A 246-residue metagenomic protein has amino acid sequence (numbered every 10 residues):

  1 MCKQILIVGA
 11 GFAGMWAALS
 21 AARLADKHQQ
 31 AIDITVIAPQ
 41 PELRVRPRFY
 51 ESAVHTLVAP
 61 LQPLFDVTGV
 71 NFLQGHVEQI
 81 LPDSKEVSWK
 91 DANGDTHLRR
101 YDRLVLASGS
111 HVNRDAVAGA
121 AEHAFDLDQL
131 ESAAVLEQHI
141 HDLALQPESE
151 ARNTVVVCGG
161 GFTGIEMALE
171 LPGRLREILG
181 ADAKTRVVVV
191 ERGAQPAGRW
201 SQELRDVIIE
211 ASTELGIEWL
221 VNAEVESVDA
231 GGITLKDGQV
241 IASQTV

Functional and structural regions predicted by a protein language model:
M1-Q74, V156, E166-R199: Beta1-alpha1 glycine-rich phosphate/pyrophosphate-binding loop at the start of Rossmann-like nucleotide-binding domains
C2, V70-T154: FAD-binding core/adjacent interface of flavoenzyme oxidoreductases
D33, T68, F72-S84, R99 (+1 more regions): A Rossmann-like FAD-binding core segment of flavoenzymes
R48-V54, A121-F125, E203-L204: Short glycine-enriched, charge-decorated loop/helix-capping segments at active-site entrances that position
G159: Divalent metal-dependent hydrolysis catalytic cores, especially in the metallo-beta-lactamase
F162-T163: Extracytoplasmic ligand-binding site segments that recognize negatively charged/polar headgroups
